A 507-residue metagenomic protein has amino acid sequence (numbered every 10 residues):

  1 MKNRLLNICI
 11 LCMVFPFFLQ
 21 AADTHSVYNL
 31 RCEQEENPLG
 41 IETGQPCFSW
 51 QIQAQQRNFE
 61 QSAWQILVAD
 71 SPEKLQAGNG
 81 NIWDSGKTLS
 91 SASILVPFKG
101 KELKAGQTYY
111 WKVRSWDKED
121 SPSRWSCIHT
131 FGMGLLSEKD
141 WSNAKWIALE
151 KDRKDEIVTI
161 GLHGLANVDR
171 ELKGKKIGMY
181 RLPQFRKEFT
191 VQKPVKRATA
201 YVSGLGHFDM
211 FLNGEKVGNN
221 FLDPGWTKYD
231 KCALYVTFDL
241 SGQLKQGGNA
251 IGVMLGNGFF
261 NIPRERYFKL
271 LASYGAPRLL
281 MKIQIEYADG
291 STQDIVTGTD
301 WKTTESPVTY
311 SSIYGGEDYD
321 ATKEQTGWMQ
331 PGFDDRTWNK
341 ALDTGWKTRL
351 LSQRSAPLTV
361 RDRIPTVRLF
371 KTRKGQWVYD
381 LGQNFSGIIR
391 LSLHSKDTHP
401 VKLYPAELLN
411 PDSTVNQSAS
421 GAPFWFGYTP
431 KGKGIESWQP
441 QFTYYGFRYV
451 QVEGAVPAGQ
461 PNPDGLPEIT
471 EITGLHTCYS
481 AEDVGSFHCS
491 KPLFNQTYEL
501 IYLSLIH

Functional and structural regions predicted by a protein language model:
M1-S26: Bacterial Sec-dependent N-terminal signal peptides
D23-T108, K112-I506: Extracellular/oxidizing-compartment recognition motifs
